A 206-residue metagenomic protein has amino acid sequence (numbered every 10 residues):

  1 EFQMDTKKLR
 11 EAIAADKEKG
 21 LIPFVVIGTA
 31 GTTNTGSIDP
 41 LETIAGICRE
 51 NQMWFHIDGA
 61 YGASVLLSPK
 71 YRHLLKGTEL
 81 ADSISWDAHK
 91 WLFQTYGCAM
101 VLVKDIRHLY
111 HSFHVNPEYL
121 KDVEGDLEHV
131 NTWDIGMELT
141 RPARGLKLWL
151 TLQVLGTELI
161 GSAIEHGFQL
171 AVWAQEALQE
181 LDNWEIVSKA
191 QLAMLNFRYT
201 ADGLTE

Functional and structural regions predicted by a protein language model:
E1, E124-G125, K189-A190: Short, ordered beta-strand-loop transition motifs
E1-Y110: Conserved PLP-enzyme active-site core in the AAT-like
E18-K19, E128-H129, A201-E206: Short, glycine- and charge-enriched coil/turn segments that flank and shape catalytic ligand pockets
F24, T32, N51, K76-Q179: Active-site C-terminal subdomain of aminotransferase-like
A60, I106, T151-L155, Q191 (+1 more regions): Histidine- and/or cysteine-centered catalytic micro-motif in compact active-site loops
L178-V187: Surface-exposed helix-capping loop/turn segments at secondary-structure junctions
I186-E206: Conserved PLP-binding catalytic core of the aspartate aminotransferase-like
